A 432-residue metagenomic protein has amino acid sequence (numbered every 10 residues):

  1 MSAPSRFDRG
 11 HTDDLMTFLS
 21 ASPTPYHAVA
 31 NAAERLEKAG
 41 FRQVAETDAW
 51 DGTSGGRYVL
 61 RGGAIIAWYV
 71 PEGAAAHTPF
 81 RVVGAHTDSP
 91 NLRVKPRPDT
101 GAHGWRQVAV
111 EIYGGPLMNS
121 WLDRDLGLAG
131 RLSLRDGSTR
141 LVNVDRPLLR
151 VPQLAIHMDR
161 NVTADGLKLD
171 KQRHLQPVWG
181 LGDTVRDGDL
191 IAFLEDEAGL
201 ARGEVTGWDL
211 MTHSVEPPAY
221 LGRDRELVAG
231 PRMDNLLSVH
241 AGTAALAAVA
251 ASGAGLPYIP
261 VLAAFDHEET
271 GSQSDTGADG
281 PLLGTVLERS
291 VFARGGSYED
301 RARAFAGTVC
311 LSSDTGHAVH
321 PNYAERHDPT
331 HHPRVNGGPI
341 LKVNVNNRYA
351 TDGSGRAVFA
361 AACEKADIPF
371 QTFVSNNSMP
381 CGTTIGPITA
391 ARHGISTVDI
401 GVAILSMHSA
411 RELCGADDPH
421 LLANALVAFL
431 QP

Functional and structural regions predicted by a protein language model:
M1-P432: N-terminal hydrophobic/helix-forming segments and targeting peptides
